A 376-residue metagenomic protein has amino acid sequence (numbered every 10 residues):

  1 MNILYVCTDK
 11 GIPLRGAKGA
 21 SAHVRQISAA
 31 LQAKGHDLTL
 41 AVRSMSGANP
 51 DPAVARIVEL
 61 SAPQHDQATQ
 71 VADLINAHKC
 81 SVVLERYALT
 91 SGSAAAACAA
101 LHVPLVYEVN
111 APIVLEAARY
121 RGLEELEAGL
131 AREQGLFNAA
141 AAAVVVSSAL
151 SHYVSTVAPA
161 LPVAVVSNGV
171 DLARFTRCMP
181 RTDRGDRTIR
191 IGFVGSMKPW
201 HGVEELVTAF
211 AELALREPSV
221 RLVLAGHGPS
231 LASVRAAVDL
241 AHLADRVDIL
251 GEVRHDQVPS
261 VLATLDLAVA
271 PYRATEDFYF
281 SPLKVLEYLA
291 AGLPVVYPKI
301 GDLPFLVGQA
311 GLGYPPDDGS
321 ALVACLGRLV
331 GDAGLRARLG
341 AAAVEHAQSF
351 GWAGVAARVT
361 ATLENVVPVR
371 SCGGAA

Functional and structural regions predicted by a protein language model:
M1-A48, A142, L213, A376: N-terminal subdomain of nucleotide-sugar transferases
H36, V170-R187, G202, R370: Acidic anion/phosphate-binding donor-loop and adjacent secondary structure in glycosyltransferase catalytic cores
E124-V145, V157: Membrane-proximal helix-turn-helix segments that form the acceptor-binding/catalytic region of lipid-linked
A149, G169: Carbohydrate-associated surface elements
H201, D256-V261, A268-E287, Y297-F305: Nucleotide-sugar-dependent
A232-P259, L267: Nucleotide-activated donor-binding/catalytic signature segment of Leloir-type glycosyltransferases, i.e., the conserved
L312-S320, R328-A333: Conserved acidic donor-binding segment of nucleotide-sugar-dependent glycosyltransferases
L335-S349: A short, well-ordered alpha-helix in the C-terminal region of glycosyltransferases
